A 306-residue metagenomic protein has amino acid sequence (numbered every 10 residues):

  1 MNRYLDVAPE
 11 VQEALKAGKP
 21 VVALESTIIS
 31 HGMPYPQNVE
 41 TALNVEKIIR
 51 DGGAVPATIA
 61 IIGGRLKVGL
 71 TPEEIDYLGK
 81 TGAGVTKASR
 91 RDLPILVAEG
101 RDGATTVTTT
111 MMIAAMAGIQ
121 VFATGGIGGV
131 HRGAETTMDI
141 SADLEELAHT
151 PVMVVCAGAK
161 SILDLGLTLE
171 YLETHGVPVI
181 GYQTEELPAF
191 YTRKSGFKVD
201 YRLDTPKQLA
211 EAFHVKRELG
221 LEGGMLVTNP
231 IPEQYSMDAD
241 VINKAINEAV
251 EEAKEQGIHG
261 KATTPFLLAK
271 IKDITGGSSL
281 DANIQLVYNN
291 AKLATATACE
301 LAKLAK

Functional and structural regions predicted by a protein language model:
M1-G18: N- or domain-start disorder-to-order transition segments that initiate the globular core
E13-K16, V21-V22, I113-M116, V121-A123 (+5 more regions): Solvent-exposed alpha-helices and their adjacent loops that cap or buttress functional pockets in soluble metabolic
V22-L24, P56-I61, G103, V121-G126 (+5 more regions): General beta-strand structural signal in soluble alpha/beta enzymes
S26, H31-M33, V39-L96, E218-Q234 (+1 more regions): Glycine-rich nucleotide/cofactor/substrate-binding loop typically near the N-terminus or early in the first domain
L70-P151: Divalent-metal (Mg2+/Mn2+/Ca2+)-assisted nucleotide/phosphate chemistry catalytic cores
A104-V107, E135-A148, V152-E173, K207-E211: Active-site glycine-rich loop that binds ribose-phosphate moieties when present
R193-E218: Anionic-ligand binding region
L221-N289: A C-terminal functional module that forms or caps the active site or interfaces directly with catalytic machinery
